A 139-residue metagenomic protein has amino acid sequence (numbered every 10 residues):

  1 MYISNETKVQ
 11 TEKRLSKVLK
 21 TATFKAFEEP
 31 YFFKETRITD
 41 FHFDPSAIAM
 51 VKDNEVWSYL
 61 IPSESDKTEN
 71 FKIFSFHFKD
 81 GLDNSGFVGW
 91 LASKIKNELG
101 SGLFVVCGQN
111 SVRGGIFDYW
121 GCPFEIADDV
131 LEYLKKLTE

Functional and structural regions predicted by a protein language model:
M1-K94, E132: Regulatory modules associated with amino-acid/nitrogen control
S46, G100-Q109: A short linear hydrophobic-aromatic micro-motif
V51-E55, E98-S101, L134-E139: A common structural junction motif
E69-F78, V105-T138: Short basic, glycine-rich beta-strand/loop surfaces that mediate nucleic-acid
